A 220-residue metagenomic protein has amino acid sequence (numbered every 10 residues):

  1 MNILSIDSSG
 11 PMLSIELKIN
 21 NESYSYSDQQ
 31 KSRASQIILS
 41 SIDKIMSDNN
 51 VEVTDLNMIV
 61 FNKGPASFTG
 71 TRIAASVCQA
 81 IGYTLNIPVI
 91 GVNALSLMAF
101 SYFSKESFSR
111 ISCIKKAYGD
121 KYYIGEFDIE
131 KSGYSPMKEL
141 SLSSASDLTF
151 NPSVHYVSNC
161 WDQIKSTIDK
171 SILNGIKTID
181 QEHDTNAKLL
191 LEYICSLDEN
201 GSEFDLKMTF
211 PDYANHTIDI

Functional and structural regions predicted by a protein language model:
M1-E22, K31, I90-I220: Oxyanion-binding and handling regions
M1-K63: N-terminal beta-alpha supersecondary unit
Q29-I37, F68, R72, S76 (+1 more regions): Residues at secondary-structure transition points
I37-S40, S76, L97, L189-L190: Short amphipathic alpha-helical face segments that pack within enzyme cores and frequently flank/anchor catalytic
M58-A94: DPxDG-like acidic metal-binding loop motif
